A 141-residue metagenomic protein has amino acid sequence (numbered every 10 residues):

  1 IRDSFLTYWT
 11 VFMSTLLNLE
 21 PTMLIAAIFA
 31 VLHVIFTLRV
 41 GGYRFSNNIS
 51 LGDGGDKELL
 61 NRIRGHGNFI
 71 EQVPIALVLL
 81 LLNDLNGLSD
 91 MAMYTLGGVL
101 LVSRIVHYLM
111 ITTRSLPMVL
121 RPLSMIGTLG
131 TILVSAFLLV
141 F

Functional and structural regions predicted by a protein language model:
I1-M13: Short, Lys/Arg-enriched N-terminal segments with co-localized hydrophobic residues within the first ~10-30 amino acids
E20-N48: N-terminal signal-anchor transmembrane alpha helix
I25, I63-H66, L96-V99, S124-G127: Physicochemical signature of membrane-embedded alpha-helices that form the seven-helix bundle of GPCRs, emphasizing
L38-R64: Cytosolic, membrane-interface loops and tails of multi-pass inner-membrane proteins
N68-L80, I132: Core segments of transmembrane alpha-helices that mediate helix-helix packing or line hydrophobic substrate/ligand
A76-L79, N83-L109: Mid-chain, well-packed structural core segment of small domains
V106-G130: Interfacial loop-to-transmembrane junctions
A136-F141: Juxtamembrane boundary at the C-terminal end of a transmembrane helix
